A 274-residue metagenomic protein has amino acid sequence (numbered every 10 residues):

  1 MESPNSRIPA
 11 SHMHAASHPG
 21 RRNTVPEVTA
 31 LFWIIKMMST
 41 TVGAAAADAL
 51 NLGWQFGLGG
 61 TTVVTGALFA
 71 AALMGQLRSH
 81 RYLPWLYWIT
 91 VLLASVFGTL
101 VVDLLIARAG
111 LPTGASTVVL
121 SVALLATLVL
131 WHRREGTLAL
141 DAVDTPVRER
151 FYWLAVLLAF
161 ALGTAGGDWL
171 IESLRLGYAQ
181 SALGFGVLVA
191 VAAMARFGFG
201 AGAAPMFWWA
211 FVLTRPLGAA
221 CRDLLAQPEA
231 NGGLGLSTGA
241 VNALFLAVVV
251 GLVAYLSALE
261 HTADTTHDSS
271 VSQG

Functional and structural regions predicted by a protein language model:
E2-G274: Polytopic alpha-helical membrane proteins, predominantly small-molecule transporters/carriers
